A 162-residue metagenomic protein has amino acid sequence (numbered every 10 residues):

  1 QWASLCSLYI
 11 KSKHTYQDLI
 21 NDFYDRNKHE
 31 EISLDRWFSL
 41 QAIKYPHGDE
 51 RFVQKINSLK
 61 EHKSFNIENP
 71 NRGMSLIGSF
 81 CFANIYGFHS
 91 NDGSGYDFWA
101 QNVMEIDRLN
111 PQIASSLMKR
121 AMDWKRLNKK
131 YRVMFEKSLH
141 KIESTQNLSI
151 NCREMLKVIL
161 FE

Functional and structural regions predicted by a protein language model:
Q1-E162: Long, ordered, helix-rich scaffold segments
